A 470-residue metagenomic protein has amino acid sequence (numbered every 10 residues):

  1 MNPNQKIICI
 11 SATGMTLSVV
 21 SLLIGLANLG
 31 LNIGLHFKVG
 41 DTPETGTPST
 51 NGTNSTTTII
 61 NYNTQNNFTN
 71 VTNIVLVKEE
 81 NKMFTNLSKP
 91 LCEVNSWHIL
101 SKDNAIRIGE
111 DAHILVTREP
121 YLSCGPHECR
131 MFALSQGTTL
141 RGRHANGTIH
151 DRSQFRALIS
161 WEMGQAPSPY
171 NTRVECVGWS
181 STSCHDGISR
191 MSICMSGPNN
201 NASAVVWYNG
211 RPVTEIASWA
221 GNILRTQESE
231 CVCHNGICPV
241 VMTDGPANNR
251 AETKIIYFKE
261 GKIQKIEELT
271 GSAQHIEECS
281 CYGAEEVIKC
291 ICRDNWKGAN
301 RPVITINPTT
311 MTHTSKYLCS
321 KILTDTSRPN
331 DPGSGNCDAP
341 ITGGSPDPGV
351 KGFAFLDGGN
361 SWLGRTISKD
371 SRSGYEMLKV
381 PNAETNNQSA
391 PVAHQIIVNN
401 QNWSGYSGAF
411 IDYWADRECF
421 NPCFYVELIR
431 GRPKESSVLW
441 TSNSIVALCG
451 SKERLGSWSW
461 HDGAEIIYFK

Functional and structural regions predicted by a protein language model:
I7, S11-G14, S21, N28 (+4 more regions): Heptad-repeat coiled-coil amphipathic alpha-helices that mediate oligomerization/assembly
N51-N54, N67-N70, N86, N146 (+4 more regions): N-linked glycosylation sites
M83-I114, P120: An edge-strand/N-cap motif at the start of beta-rich repeat modules
N104-I106, T214-W219, Q264-L269: A short beta-strand motif characteristic of beta-propeller blades
A112-Y121, N171-S183, I223-C231, A273-S280 (+3 more regions): Repeated scaffold domains used in trafficking and secretory/extracellular systems, primarily beta-propellers
L115, R130-S135, S189-S196, I237-T243 (+8 more regions): Short beta-strand elements that form the blades of beta-propeller/WD-repeat-like and other beta-sheet-rich scaffold
G137-H144, R156, N200-V205, N248-K254 (+3 more regions): Structural motif
I445-A447, R454-K470: Blade-level signature of beta-propeller repeat domains, shared across WD40, Kelch, NHL, RCC1 and BNR/Asp-box propellers
